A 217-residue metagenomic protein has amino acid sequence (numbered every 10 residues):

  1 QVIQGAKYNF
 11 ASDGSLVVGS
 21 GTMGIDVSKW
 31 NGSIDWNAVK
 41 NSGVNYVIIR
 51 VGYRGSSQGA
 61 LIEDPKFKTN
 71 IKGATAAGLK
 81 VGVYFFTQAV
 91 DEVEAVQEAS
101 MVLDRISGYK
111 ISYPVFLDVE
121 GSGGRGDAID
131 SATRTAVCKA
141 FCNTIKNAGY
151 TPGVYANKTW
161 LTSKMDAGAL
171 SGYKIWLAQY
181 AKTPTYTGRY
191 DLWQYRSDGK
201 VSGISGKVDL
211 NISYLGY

Functional and structural regions predicted by a protein language model:
Q1-G21: Extracellular adhesion/carbohydrate-binding repeat motifs centered on closely spaced tryptophans
L16, G55-S56, V90, L161-S163 (+2 more regions): Flexible, glycine-rich phosphate/dinucleotide-binding loops and adjacent beta-alpha linkers at cofactor/substrate
G19-N31, G168-Y217: Functionally critical loop-and-helix segments that line ligand-binding/catalytic clefts of soluble enzyme domains
G21-C142, K146-G149: Substrate-binding cleft of extracellular glycoside hydrolase catalytic domains
V81, T151-G153, I175: Hydrophobic anchor at the start of a short beta-strand that flanks the dinucleotide cofactor-binding loop
F85, A156, Q179: Short beta-strand/turn micro-motifs composed of small residues that flank or help shape donor/cofactor-binding pockets
E94, W160-G168: Glycine-rich, charge-decorated loop segments at or immediately adjacent to ligand/cofactor-binding or catalytic sites
I145-T162: Aromatic-lined carbohydrate-recognition surfaces of secreted/lumenal glycan-active proteins
